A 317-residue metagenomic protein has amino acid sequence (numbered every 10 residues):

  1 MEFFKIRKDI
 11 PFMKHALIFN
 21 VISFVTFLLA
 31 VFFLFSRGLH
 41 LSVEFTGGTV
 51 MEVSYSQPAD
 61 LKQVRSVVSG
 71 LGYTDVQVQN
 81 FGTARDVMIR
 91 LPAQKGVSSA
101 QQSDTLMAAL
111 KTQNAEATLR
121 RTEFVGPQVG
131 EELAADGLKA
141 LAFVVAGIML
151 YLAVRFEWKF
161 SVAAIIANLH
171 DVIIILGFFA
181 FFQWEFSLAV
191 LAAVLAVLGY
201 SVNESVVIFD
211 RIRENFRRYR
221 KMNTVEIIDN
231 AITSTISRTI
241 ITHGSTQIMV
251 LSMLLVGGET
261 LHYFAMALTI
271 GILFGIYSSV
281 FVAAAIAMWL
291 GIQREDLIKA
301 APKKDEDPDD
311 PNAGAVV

Functional and structural regions predicted by a protein language model:
M1-V317: A structural signal for conserved, well-ordered secondary-structure elements that form binding/interaction cores
